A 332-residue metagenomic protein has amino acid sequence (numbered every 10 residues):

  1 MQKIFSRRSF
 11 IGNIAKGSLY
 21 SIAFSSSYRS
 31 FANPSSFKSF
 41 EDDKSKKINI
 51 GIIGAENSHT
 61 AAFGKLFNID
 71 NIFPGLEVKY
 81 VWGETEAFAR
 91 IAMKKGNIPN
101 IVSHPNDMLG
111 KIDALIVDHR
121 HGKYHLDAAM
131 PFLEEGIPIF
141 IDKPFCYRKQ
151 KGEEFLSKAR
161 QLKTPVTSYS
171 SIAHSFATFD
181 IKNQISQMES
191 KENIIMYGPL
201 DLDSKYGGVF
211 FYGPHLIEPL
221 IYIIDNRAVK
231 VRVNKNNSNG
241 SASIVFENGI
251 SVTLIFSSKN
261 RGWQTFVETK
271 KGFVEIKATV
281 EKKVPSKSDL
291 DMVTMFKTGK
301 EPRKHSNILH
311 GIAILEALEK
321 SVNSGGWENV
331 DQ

Functional and structural regions predicted by a protein language model:
M1-S21: N-terminal secretory signal peptides and thylakoid transit peptides that target proteins across membranes
G17-F24, Y28-K95, Q187: N-terminal Rossmann-like dinucleotide-binding module
K94-L156: Beta-loop-alpha module in the N-terminal Rossmann-like domain of NAD(P)-dependent dehydrogenases, especially those
C146-Y206: A contiguous active-site-proximal alpha/beta segment in oxidoreductase catalytic domains
I194-G262, S306-L309: Rossmann-like dinucleotide-binding domain that binds NAD(P)(H)
V233-N237, I244-I312, L318: NAD(P)-dinucleotide binding in Rossmann-like oxidoreductases
K320-Q332: C-terminal capping/lid region of NAD(P)-dependent oxidoreductase domains
